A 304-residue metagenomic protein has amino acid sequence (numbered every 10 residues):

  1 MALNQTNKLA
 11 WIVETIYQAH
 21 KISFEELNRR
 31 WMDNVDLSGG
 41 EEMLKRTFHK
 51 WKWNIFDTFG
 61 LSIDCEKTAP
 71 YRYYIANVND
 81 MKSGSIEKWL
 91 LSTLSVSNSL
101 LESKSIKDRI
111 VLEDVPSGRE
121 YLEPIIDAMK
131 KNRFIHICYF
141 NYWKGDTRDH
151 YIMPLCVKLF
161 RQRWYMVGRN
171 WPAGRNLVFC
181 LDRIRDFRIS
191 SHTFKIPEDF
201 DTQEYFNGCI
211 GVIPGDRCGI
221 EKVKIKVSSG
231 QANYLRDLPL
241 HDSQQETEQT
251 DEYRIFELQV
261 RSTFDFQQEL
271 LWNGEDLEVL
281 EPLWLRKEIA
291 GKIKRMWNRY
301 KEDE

Functional and structural regions predicted by a protein language model:
M1-S85, R295-E304: Short, basic/aromatic recognition patches that contact phosphate-bearing ligands
A10, F24, W53, F59-F140: Bulky hydrophobic/aromatic content
I63, V157, F187, E246-T247: A structural signal for short hydrophobic beta-strand segments in well-ordered beta-sheet cores
P70-R72, F134, R163, T250-I255: A generic structural signal for beta-strand entry/edge sites
N77-N79, N141, R183, S191 (+2 more regions): Non-catalytic surface loops within mature trypsin-like serine protease
S85-K88, S191, K195-D199, L235-L238: Short, charged, solvent-exposed linker or helix-capping segments at domain edges/interfaces that act as flexible hinges
S103-K104, D108-K224: Core beta-strand-centered patch of the WYL/Sm-like small regulatory domain
N207-E304: Polybasic (Lys/Arg-rich)
